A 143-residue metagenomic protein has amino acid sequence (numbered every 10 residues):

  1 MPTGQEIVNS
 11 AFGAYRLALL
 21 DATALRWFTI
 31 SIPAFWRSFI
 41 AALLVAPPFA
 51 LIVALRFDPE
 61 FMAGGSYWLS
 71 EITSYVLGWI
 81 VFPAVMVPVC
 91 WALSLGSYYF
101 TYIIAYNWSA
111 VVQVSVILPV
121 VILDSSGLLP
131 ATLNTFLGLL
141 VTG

Functional and structural regions predicted by a protein language model:
M1-F100: Selected alpha-helical membrane-embedding segments in polytopic membrane proteins
W91-G143: Hydrophobic alpha-helical transmembrane segments and adjacent short intramembrane/lumenal linkers of inner/organellar
